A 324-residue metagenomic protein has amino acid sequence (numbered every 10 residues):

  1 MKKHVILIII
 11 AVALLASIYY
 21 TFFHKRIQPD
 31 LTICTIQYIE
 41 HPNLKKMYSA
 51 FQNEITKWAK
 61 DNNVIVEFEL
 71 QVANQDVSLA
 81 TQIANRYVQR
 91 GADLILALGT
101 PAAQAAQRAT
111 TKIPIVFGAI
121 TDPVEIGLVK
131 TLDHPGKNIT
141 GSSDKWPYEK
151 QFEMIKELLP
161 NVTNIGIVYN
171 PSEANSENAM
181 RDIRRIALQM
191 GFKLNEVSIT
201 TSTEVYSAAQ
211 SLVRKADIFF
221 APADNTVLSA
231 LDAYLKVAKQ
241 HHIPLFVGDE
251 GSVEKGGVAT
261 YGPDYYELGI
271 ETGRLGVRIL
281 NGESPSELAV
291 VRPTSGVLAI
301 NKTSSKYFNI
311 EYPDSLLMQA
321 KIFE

Functional and structural regions predicted by a protein language model:
K2-E324: Short hydrophobic alpha-helices and adjacent helix-cap/hinge residues
